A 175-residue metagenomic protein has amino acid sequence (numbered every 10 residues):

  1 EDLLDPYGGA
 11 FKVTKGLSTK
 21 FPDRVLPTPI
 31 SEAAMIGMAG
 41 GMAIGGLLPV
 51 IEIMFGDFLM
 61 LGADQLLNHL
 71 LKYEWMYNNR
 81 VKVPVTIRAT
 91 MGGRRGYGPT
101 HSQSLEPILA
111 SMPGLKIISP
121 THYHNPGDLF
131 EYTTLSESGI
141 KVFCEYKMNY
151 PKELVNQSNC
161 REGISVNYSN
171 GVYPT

Functional and structural regions predicted by a protein language model:
E1-L154, S158-S165: Thiamine diphosphate
D2, S169-T175: Short, intrinsically disordered, charge-balanced linker/junction segments flanking boundaries in proteins
